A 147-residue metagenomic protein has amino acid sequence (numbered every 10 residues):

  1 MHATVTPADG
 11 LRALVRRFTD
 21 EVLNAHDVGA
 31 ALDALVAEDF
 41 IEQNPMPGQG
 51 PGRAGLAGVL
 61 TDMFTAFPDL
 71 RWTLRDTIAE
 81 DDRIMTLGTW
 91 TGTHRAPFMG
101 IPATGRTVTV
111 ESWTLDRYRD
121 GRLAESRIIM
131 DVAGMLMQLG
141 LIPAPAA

Functional and structural regions predicted by a protein language model:
M1-A147: C-terminal and inter-domain tail/linker signature
